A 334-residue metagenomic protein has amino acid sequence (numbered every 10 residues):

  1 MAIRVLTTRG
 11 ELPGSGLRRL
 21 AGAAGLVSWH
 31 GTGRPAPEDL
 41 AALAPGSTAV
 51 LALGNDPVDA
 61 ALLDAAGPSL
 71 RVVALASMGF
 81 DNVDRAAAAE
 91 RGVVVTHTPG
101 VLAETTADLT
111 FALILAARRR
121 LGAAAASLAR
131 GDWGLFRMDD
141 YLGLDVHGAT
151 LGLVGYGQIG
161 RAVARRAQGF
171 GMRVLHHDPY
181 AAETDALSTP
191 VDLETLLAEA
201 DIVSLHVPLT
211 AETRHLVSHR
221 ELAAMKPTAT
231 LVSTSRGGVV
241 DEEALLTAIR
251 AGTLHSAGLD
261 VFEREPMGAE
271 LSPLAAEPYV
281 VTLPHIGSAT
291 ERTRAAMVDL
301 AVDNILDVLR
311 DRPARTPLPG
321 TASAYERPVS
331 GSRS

Functional and structural regions predicted by a protein language model:
M1-T96, A198, S218: An N-terminal-biased, well-structured beta-alpha scaffold segment characteristic of Rossmann-like dinucleotide-binding
A2, H147-T150, H219, T228: Phosphate-coordination loops involved in phosphoryl transfer and adenosine-cofactor binding
A24, V93, S188, Y279-V281: Short, conserved active-site loop motifs that form the nucleotide-linked donor/cofactor pocket
V58-A61, L175, P179-P273: Rossmann-like adenosine-cofactor binding region
A66-R71, R91-V93, M172, P227-A229 (+1 more regions): A short helix->loop->beta-strand "cap" motif at the edges of active sites that frequently abuts
V95, T228-S334: Rossmann-like dinucleotide-binding domain for NAD(H)/NADP(H)
P99-T150, A162-R165, A314-P317: Phosphate-binding beta-alpha-beta segment of Rossmann-like dinucleotide-binding domains, i.e., the NAD(P)
Y156-G157: Glycine-rich Rossmann-fold phosphate-binding loop(s) that bind the pyrophosphate of adenine dinucleotide cofactors
